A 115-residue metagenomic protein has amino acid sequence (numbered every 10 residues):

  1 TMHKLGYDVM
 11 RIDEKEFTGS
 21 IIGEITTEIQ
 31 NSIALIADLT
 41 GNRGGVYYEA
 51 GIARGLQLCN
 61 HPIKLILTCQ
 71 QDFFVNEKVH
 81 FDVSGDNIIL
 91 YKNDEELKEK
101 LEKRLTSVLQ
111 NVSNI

Functional and structural regions predicted by a protein language model:
T1-A34, L39-I115: Conserved catalytic or regulatory cores that recognize and/or transform ribose-phosphate-containing ligands
